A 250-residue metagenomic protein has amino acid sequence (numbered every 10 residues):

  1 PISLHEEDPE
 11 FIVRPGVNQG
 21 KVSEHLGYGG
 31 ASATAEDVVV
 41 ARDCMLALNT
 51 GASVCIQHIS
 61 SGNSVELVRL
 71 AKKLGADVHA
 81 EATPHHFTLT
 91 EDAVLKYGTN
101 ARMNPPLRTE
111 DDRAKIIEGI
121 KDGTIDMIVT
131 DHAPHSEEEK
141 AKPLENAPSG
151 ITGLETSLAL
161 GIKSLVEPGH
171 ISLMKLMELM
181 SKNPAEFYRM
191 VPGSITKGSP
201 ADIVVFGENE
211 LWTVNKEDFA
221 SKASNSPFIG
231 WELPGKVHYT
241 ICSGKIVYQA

Functional and structural regions predicted by a protein language model:
P1-I128: Histidine/acidic residue-rich metal-binding segments in metalloenzymes
D8, S61, P84, P134 (+2 more regions): Short, glycine/acidic-enriched loop or turn micro-motifs at the edges of active sites
I12, S64-V65, T88, S136-E138 (+3 more regions): Glycine/Thr-rich phosphate-binding loops of Rossmann-like dinucleotide-binding domains
V22-S53, N100, G119-D122, D126-I128 (+1 more regions): His/Asp/Glu-enriched, well-ordered alpha-helical/loop segment that forms or immediately abuts the divalent-metal
A33, D92-V94, T99, R108 (+7 more regions): Short capping/connector residues at structural and topological boundaries
P143-N146, P200-Q249: C-terminal cap of metal-dependent C-N hydrolases
